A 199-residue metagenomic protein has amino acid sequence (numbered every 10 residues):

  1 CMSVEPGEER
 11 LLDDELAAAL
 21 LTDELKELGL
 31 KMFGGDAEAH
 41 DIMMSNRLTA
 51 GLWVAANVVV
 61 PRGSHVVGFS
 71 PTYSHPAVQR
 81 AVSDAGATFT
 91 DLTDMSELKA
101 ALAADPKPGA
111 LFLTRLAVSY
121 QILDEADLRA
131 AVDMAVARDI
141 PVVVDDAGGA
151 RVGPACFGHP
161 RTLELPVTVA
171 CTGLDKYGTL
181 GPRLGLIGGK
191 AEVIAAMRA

Functional and structural regions predicted by a protein language model:
C1-A50, H75-P76, R80: Conserved N-terminal alpha-helix of the aminotransferase class I/II PLP-enzyme fold
G29, G51, L111, V144-D145 (+1 more regions): Buried hydrophobic positions in well-ordered alpha/beta secondary-structure cores of metabolic enzymes
M32-D36, A56-P61: Glycine-rich helix-loop-beta junction characteristic of Rossmann-like nucleotide cofactor-binding loops
V58, P76-A85: Active-site-proximal loop->helix
V59-S74: Conserved PLP-anchoring active-site segment centered on the Schiff-base-forming lysine
S96-A147: Active-site phosphate-binding strand-loop segment of PLP-dependent enzymes
D124-D133, D146-Y177: Active-site pre-lysine segment of PLP-dependent enzymes
V169-A199: Active-site C-terminal subdomain of aminotransferase-like
